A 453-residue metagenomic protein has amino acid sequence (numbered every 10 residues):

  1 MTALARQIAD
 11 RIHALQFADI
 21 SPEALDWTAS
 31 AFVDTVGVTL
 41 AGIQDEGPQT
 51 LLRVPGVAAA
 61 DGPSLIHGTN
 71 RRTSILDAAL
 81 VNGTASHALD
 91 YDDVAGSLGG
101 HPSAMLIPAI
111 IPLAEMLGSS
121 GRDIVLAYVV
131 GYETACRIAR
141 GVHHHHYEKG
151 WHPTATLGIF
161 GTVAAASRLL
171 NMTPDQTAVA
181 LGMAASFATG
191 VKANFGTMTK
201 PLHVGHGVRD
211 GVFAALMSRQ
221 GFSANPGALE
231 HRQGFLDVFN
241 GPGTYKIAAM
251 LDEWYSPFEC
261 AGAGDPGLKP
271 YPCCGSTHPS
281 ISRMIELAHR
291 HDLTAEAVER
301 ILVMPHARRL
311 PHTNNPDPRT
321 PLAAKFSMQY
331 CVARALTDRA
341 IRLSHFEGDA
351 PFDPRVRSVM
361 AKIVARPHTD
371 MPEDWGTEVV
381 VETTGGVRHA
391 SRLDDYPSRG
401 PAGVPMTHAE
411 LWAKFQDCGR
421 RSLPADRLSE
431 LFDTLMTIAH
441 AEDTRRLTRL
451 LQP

Functional and structural regions predicted by a protein language model:
M1-G100, G196-R209, F213-P453: Terminal-appendage/accessory-domain detector
R72, L80-L98, P102-S120, V130 (+2 more regions): Function-dense linear segments that define catalytic or interfacial modules in macromolecule-processing proteins
S86, S103-I107, P112, T134 (+3 more regions): Short connector loops/turns at beta-strand edges and beta->alpha or beta->beta junctions
A104-P112, E133, L157, G161-A165 (+2 more regions): Short amphipathic alpha-helical face segments that pack within enzyme cores and frequently flank/anchor catalytic
A114-G118, R122-A214, N225-R232: Glycine-rich, mobile lid/loop segments that gate access to catalytic sites or pores
